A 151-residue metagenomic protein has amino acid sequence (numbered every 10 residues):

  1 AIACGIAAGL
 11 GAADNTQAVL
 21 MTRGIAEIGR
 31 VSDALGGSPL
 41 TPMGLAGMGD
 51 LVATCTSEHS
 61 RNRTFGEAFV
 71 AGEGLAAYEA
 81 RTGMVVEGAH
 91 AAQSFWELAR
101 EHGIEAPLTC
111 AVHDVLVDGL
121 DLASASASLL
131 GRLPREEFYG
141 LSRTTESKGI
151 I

Functional and structural regions predicted by a protein language model:
A1-C4, A8, A12, D33-I151: NAD(P)-dependent Rossmann-like dehydrogenase/reductase catalytic/cofactor-binding core
A12-A26: Active-site pocket-shaping loop/turn-to-helix segments
Q17-L20, R30-V31, H90: Generic detector of short, locally flexible boundary/turn motifs and exposed helical patches
G24-L35: Alpha-helical phosphate/pyrophosphate-handling elements in metalloenzyme active cores
